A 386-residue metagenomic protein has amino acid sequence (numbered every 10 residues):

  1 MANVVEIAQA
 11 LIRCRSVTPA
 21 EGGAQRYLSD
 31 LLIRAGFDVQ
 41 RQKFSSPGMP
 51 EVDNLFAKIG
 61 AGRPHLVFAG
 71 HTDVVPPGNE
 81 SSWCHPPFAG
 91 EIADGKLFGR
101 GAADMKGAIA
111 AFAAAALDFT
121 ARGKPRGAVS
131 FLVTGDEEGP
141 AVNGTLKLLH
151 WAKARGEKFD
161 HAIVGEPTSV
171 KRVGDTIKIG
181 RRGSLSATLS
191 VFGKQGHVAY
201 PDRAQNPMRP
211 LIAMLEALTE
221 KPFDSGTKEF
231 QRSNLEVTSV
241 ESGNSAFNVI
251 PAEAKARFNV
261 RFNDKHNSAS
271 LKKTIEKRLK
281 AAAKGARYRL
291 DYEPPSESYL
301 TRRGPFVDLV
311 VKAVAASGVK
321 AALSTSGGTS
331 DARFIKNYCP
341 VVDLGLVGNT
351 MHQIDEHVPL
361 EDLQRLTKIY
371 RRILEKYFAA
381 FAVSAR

Functional and structural regions predicted by a protein language model:
M1-F98, A121-R126: Acidic/His- and Gly-rich active-site-bordering loop/insert found across diverse amide/peptide-bond hydrolases
K43, V133, Y292-P294: Residue-level recognition of beta-strand->loop/alpha-helix junctions
A69-H71, L132-T134, A162-E166, S190-F192 (+1 more regions): Short beta-strand segments
P77-I92, I163, G180-S190, K312: Acidic-glycine-rich active-site phosphate/pyrophosphate-binding loop
G90, D136, G196: Acyl-CoA/ACP chain-elongation machinery
G95-A111, H197: Glycine/serine-rich anion-binding loops at beta->alpha junctions that coordinate negatively charged ligand groups
M105-G180: Acidic/histidine-rich catalytic neighborhood of metal-dependent amide-processing enzymes
T168-R172, I179, L185-R386: Metal-dependent amide/peptide-bond hydrolase catalytic core, centered on the "pita-bread" metallohydrolase fold
